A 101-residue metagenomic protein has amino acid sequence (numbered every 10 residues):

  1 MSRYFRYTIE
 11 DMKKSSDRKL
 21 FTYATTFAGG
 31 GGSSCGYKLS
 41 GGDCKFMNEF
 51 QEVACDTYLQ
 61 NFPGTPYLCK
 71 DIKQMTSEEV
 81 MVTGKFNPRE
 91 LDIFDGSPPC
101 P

Functional and structural regions predicted by a protein language model:
M1-P101: Conserved active-site and SAM-binding loop architecture of S-adenosyl-L-methionine-dependent nucleic-acid
